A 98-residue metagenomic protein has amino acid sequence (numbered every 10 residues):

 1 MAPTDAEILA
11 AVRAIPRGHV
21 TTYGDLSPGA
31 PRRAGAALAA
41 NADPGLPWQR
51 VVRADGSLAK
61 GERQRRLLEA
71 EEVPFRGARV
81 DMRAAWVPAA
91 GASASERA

Functional and structural regions predicted by a protein language model:
M1-A98: Nucleic acid-binding interface residues in structured DNA/RNA-binding domains, emphasizing the DNA-engaging scaffolds
